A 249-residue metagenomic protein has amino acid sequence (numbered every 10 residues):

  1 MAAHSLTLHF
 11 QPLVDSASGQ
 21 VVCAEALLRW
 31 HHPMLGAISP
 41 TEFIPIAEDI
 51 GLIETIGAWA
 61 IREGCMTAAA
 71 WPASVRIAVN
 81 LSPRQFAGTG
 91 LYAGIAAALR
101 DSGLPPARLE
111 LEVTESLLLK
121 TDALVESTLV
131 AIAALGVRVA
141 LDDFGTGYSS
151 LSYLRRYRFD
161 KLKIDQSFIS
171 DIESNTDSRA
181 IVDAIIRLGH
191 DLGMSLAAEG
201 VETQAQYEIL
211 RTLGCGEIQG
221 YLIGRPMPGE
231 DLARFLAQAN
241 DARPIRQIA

Functional and structural regions predicted by a protein language model:
M1-L104, S116-L117, V130-A131, L151 (+1 more regions): Bacterial c-di-GMP phosphodiesterase EAL domain
Q20, E25, A96-I172, L188 (+1 more regions): The catalytic core of metal-dependent phosphodiesterases that act on cyclic dinucleotides
A47, G51, L119, D171-D177: Short, contiguous acidic/charged loop-to-helix segments that flank catalytic cores in large enzymes
G57, V125, S178-V182: Short, conserved glycine- and acidic-residue-centered signature motifs in active-site or ligand-binding loops
G90, L124, D177, L232: Short helix/loop segment flanking the catalytic signature motif in cyclic-nucleotide metabolism enzymes
R211, M227-A249: C-terminal helical cap(s) of enzyme catalytic domains, especially alpha/beta-barrels
